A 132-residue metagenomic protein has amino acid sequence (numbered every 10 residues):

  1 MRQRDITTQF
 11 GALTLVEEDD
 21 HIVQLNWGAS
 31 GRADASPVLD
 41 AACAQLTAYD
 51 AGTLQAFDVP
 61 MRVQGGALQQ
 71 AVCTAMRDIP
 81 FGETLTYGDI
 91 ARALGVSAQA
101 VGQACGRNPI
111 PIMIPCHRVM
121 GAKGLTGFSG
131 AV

Functional and structural regions predicted by a protein language model:
M1-V96: Basic nucleic-acid-binding alpha-helical/helix-turn surface characteristic of O6-alkylguanine DNA
G106: Residue-level detection of the helix-turn-helix DNA-binding "recognition helix"
P109: Acidic, glycine-rich catalytic loops of TOPRIM or P-loop NTPase phosphate-binding modules used across DNA replication
I112-G121: Short Lys/Arg-enriched helix C-cap and helix-to-coil transition segments that create basic nucleic-acid-contact patches
K123-V132: …primarily DNA-binding HTH/wHTH and HhH modules…
